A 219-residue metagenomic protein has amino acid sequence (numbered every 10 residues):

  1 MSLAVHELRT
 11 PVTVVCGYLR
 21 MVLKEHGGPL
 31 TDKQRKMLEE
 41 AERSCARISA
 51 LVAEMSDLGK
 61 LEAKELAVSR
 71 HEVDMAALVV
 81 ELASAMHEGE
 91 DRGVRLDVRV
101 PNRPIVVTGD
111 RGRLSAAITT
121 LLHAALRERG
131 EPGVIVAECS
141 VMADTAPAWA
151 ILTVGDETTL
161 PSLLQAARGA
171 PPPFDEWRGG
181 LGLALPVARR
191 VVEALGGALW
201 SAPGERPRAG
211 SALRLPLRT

Functional and structural regions predicted by a protein language model:
M1-G27: Primarily the dimerization/phosphotransfer
R35, S69-D74, R95-I105, G112 (+1 more regions): Conserved catalytic submotifs in the C-terminal HATPase_c
R43-I48: Short alpha-helical segment of the dimerization/phosphotransfer core of two-component systems
G59-R70: Helix-loop junction within the histidine kinase core
S69-S84, S115: A conserved beta-strand-to-alpha-helix junction within the catalytic ATP-binding
A148-G179: Glycine-rich/acidic phosphate-handling loop/turn and adjacent ATP-lid/helix of nucleotide-binding kinase/ATPase domains
